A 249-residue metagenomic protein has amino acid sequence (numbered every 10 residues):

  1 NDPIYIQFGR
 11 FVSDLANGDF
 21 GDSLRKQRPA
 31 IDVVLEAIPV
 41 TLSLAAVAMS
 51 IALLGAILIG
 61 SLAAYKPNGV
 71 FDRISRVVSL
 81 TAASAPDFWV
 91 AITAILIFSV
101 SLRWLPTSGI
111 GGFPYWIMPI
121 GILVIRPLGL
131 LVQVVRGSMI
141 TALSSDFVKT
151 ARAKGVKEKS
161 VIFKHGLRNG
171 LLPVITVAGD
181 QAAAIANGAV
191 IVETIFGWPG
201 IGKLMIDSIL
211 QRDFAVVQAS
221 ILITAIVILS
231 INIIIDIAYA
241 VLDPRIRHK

Functional and structural regions predicted by a protein language model:
N1-G9, L102-M118: Hydrophobic alpha-helical transmembrane segments of membrane transport/permease proteins and related membrane-embedded
N1-I57: An internal, D/E-rich "acidic patch" concept
Y5-G9, G21-L24, V90-A91, P106-S108 (+4 more regions): Short, hydrophobic secondary-structure boundary micro-motifs
R10-S13, V77-T107, I122-R126, Q133: Membrane-water interface segments at the C-terminal ends of transmembrane alpha-helices in multi-pass inner-membrane
L15-D19, S101, I185: A short secondary-structure junction motif
N17, V90-A91, I140: Alpha-helical transmembrane segments and their lipid-water interface positions in multi-pass membrane proteins
V34-F71, V100, I110-K249: Alpha-helical transmembrane segments of integral membrane proteins, especially multi-pass inner/plasma-membrane
D72, R76: Active-site-proximal inter-transmembrane loops
